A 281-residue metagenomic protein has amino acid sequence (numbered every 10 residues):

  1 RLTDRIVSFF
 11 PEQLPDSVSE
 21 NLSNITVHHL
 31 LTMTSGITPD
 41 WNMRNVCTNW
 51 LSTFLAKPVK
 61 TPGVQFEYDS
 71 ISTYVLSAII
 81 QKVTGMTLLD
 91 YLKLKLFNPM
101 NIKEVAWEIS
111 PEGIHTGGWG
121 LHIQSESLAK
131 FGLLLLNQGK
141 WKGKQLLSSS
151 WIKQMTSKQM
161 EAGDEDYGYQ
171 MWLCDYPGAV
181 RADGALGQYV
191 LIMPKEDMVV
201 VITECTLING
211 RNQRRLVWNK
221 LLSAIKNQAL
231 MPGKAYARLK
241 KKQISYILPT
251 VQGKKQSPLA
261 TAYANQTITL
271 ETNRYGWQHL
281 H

Functional and structural regions predicted by a protein language model:
R1-M33, M86-I123: Active-site helix/loop module of the DD-peptidase/beta-lactamase fold, centered on the serine-lysine SxxK catalytic
R1-R5, L30, F66-F97, S127-L135 (+1 more regions): Alpha-helical scaffold elements that line and support the substrate/ligand-binding pocket of soluble hydrolases
V18-E20, K60-Y68, H115-H122, R181-Y189: Solvent-exposed loop and edge beta-strand segments that line ligand/cofactor-binding and catalytic clefts
M33, S72-I79, G117-W141, Q188-C205 (+1 more regions): Active-site-proximal alpha-helical segments within enzyme catalytic domains
K57-P62, S72-V75, S110-G117, D175-Y176: Flexible glycine/proline-enriched surface loops and loop-helix/loop-strand junctions
I79, N98-I102, Y167-G168: Active-site neighborhood of glycoside hydrolase catalytic domains
I152-T203: Active-site Gly/Thr loop motif
G210-Q278: Short, gly/Ser/Thr-rich active-site loops of penicillin-recognizing serine hydrolases
